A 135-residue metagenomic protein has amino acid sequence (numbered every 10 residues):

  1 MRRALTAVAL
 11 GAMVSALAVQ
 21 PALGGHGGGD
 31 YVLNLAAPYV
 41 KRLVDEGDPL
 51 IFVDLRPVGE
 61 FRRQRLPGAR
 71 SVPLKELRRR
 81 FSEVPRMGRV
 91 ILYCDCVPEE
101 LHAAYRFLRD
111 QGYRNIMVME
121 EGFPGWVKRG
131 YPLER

Functional and structural regions predicted by a protein language model:
R2-I51, L55-E60: Flexible, polar/low-complexity N-terminal or interdomain linker segments that lie immediately upstream of folded
G27-Y31, P67, Y93-C96: Second-shell loop/turn segments in exported
E46-G47, M87, R129: Structured helix-beta-strand junction loops
D48-E83: N-terminal, post-signal-peptide region of Sec/Tat-exported proteins
R65, G112, G130: Conserved functional loop/turn residues at catalytic and ligand-binding sites
F81-W126: Catalytic cysteine-centered active loop of the rhodanese-like fold, especially the PTP/DSP P-loop
Y131-R135: Active-site neighborhoods of enzymes that stabilize oxyanions during catalysis
